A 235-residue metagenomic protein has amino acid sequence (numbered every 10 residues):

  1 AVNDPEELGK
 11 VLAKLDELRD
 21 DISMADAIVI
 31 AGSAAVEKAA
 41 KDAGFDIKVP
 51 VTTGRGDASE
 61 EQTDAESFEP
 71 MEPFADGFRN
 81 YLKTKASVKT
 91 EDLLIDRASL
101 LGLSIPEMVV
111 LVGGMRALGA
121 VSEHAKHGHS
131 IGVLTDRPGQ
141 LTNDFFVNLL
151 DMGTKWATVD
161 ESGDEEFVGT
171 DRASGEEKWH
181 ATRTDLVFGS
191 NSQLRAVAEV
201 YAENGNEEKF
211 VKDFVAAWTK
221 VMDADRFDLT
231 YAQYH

Functional and structural regions predicted by a protein language model:
A1-H235: Long, well-ordered alpha/beta core segments of mature domains
